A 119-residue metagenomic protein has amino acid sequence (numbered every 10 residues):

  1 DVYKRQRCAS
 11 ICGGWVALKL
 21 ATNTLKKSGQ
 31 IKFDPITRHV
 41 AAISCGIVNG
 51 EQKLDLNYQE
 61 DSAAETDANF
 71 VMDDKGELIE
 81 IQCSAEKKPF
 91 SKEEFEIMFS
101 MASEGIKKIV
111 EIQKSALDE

Functional and structural regions predicted by a protein language model:
V2-Y3: Short, small-residue-biased leader/transition segments that mark boundaries at the very start of proteins
C8-A9, L18-N23, Q30-E119: A structural signal for small-residue-enriched, beta-sheet-centric alpha/beta enzyme cores and oligomeric scaffold folds
